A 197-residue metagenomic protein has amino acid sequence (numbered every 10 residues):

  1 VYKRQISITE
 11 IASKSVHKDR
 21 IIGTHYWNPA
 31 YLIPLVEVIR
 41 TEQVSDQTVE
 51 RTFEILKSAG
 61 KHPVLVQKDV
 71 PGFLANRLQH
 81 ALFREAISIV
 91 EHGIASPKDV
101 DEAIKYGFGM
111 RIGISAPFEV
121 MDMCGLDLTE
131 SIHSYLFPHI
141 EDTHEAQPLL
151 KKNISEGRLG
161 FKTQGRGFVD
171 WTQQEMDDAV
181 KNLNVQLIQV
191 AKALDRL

Functional and structural regions predicted by a protein language model:
K3-R77: Rossmann-fold dinucleotide-binding core
S58, Q79-E85, G109: Structural/interface elements that position substrates and couple domains in central-metabolism enzymes
K61, L65, H92, P97-L197: NAD(P)-dependent Rossmann-like dehydrogenase/reductase catalytic/cofactor-binding core
R77-L82, D127-T129: Short acidic alpha-helix initiation/capping motifs at coil-to-helix transition points, especially at protein N-termini
H80, V90-H92: AAA+ ATPase "lid" subdomain C-terminal helix
